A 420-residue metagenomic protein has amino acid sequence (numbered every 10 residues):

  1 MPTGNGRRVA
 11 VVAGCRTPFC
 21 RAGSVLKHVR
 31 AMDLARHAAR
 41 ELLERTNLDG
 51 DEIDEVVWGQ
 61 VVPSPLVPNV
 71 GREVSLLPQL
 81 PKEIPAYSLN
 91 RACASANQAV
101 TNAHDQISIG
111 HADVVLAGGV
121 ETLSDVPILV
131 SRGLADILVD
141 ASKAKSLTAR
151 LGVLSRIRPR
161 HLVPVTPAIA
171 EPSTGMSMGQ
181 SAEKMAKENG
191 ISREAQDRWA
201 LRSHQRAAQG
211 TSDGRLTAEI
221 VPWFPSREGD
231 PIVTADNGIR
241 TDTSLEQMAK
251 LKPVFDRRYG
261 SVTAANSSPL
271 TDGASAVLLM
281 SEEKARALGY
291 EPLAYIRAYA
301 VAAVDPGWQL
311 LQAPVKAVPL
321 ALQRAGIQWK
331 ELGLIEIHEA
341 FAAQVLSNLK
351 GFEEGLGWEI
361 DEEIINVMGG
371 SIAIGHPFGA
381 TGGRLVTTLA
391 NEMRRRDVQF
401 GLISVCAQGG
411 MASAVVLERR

Functional and structural regions predicted by a protein language model:
M1-A31, S155-L162, P167-A168, L245-Q312 (+6 more regions): Condensing-enzyme catalytic core mediating Claisen C-C bond formation in acyl metabolism
R16-T17, K27-H37, R45, R158 (+4 more regions): N-terminal extracellular/periplasmic Venus flytrap/periplasmic-binding protein-like
T17-R40, E44, V62-S64, Y87-T101 (+12 more regions): Active-site pocket-shaping loop/turn-to-helix segments
K27-V115, G119-K145, I220-A235, G307 (+1 more regions): Conserved beta-ketoacyl condensing-enzyme motif
V29, Q60-V115, D125, R156-H161 (+4 more regions): Conserved catalytic cysteine-centered active-site region of acyl-thioester-dependent Claisen-condensing enzymes
N90-E121, L129, A186-R215, A276-E283 (+3 more regions): Active-site-proximal alpha-helical scaffold in enzymes
V114-K184: Flexible glycine-/small-residue-enriched beta->alpha junction loops that bind anionic phosphate/pyrophosphate groups
Q180-E183, S226-R227, R297, V304-A373: Active-site pocket-lining segment
